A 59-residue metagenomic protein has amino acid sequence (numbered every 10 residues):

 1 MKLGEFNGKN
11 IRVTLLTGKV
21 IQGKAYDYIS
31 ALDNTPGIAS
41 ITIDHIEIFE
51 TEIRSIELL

Functional and structural regions predicted by a protein language model:
K2-L59: Conserved RNA-binding domains used in RNP assembly and mRNA/RNA metabolism
